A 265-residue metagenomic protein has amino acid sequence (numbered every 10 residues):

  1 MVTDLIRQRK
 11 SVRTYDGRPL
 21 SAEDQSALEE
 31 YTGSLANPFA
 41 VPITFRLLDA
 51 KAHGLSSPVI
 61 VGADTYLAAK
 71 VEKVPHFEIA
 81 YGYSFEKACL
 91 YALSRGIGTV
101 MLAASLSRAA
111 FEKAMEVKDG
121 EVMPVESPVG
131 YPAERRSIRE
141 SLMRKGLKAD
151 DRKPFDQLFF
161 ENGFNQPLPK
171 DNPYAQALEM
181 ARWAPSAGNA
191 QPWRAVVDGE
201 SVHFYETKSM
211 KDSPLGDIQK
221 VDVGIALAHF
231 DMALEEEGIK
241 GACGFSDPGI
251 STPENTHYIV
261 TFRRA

Functional and structural regions predicted by a protein language model:
M1-A265: Acidic, surface-exposed loops and disordered segments
